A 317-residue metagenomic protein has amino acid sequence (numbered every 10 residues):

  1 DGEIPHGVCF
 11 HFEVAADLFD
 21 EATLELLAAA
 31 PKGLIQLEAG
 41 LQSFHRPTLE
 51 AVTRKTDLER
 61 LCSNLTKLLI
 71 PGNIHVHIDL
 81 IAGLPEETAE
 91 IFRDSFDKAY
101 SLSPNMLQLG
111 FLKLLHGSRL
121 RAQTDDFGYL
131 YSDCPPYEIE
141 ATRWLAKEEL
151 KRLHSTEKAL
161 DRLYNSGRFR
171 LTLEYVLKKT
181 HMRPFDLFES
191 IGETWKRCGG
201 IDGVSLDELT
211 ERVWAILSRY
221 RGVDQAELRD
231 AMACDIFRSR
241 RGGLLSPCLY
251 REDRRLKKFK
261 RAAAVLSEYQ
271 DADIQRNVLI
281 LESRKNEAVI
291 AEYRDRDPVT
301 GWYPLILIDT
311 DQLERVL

Functional and structural regions predicted by a protein language model:
D1-L84: Conserved SAM/AdoMet-binding glycine-rich loop
G2-I4, K32-Q36, L58-S63, K98-Y100 (+3 more regions): Short, surface-exposed linear patches
V8-E13, E38-F44, L68-N73, P104-G117 (+3 more regions): Short, surface-exposed, charge-dense and proline/glycine-enriched linear segments
F19, F44, T56, E87 (+6 more regions): Short coil/turn linker and secondary-structure boundary residues
D20-L27, P85-S103: Catalytic cores of alpha/beta
P47-V52, A82-E90, S103-E189: Flexible glycine/acidic-rich beta-alpha junction loops that bind and position SAM and/or redox cofactors in anaerobic
K158-L317: Radical SAM enzyme core and accessory elements
